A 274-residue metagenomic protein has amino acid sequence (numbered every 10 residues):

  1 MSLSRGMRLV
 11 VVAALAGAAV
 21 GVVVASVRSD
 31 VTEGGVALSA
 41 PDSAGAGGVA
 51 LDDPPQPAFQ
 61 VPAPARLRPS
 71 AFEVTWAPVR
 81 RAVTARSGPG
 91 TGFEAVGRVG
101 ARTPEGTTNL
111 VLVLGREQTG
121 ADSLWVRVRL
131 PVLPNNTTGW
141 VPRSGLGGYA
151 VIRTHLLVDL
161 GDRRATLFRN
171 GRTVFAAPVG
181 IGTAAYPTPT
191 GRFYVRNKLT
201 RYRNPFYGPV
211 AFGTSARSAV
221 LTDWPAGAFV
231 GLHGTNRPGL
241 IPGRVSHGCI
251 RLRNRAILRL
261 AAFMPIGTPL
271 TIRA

Functional and structural regions predicted by a protein language model:
M1-A16: N-terminal export and membrane-targeting signals
A13, D30-V31, G35, V132-P134 (+3 more regions): Exported/periplasmic cell-wall-interacting domains
A16-R28: Hydrophobic alpha-helical membrane-insertion segments, chiefly the h-region of N-terminal signal peptides
G34-Q118: Beta-loop motif signature
P78-R81, A121-L124, V158-R163, Y207: A short, compositionally biased
T103-L146: SH3/SH3-like beta-barrel superfamily modules
R143-G182: A structural motif detector for short, solvent-exposed N-terminal "entry" segments of globular domains
